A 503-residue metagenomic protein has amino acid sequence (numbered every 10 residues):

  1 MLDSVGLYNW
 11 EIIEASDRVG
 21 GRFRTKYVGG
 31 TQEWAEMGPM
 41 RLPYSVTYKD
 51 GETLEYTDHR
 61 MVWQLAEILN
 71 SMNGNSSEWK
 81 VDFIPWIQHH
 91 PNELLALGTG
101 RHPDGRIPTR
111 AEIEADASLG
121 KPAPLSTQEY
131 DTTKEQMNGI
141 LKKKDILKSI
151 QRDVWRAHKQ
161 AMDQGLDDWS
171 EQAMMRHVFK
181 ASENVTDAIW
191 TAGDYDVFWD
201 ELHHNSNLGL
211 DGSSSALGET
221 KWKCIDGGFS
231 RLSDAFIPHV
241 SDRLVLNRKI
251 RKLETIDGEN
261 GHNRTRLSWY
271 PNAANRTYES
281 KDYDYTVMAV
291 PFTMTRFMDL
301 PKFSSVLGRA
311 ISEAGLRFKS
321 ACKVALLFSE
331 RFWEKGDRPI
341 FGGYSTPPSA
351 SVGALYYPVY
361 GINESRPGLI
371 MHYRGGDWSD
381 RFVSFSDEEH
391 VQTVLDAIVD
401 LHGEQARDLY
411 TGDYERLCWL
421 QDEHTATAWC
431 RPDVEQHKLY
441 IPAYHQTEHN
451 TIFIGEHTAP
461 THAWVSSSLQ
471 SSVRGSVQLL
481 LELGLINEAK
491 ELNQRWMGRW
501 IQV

Functional and structural regions predicted by a protein language model:
M1-N138: N-terminal glycine-rich phosphate/pyrophosphate-binding loop and immediately adjacent elements
D3, R22-K26, R296-K302, D337-R338 (+1 more regions): Short, solvent-exposed loop/turn and secondary-structure capping segments
D17-V19, G30, L42, T47 (+11 more regions): Short, solvent-exposed loop/turn segments at secondary-structure junctions
M37-Y56, V154-G165, S215-D226, R309-R317 (+4 more regions): Active-site rim elements
T133-T265, P271-A273, D282, M294-T295 (+1 more regions): Active-site/ligand-binding neighborhood in enzyme catalytic cores
L246-Y373: Mid-domain catalytic core of redox enzymes that form a hydrophobic substrate pocket/lid adjacent to a catalytic redox
A273, S320, E334-V503: Conserved flavin/dinucleotide-binding core of flavoenzymes
